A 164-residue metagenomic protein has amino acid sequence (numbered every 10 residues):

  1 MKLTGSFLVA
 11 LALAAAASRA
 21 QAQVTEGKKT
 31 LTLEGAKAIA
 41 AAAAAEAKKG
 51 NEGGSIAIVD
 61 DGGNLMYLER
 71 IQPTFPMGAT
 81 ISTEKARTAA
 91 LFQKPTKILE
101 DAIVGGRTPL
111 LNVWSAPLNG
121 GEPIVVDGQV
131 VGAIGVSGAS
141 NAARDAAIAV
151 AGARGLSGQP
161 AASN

Functional and structural regions predicted by a protein language model:
M1-L8: Bacterial N-terminal signal peptides that target proteins for export
A15-A17: N-terminal signal peptide c-region/cleavage motif recognized by signal peptidases
Q21-N164: Flexible, solvent-exposed loop/hinge segments and secondary-structure transition points
